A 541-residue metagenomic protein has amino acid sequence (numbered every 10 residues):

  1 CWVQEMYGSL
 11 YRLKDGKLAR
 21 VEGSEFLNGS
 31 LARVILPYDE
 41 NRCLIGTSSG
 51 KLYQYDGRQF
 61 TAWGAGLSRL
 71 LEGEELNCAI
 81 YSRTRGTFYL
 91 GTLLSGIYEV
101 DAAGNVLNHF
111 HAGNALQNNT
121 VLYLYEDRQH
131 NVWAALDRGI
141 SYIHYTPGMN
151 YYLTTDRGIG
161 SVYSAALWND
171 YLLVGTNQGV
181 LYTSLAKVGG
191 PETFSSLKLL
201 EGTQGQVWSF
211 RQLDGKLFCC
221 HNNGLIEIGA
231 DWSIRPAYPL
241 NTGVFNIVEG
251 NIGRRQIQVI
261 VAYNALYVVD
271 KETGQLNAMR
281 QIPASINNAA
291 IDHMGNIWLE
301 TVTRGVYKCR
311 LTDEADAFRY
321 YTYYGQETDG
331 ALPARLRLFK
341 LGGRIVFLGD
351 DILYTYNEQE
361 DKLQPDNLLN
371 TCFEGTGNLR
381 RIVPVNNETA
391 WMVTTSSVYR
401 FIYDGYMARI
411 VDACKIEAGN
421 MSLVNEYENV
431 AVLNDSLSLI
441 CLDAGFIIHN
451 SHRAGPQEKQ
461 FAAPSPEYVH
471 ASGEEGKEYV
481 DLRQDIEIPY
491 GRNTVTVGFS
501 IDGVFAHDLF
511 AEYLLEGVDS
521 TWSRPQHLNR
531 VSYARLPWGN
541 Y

Functional and structural regions predicted by a protein language model:
C1-V3, R42-I45, T87-L90, N131-W133 (+7 more regions): Conserved beta-propeller blade signature
M6-L10, S48-L52, L93-I97, R138-S141 (+8 more regions): Loop/turn residues immediately N-terminal
L13-K17, Y55-Q59, D101-N105, H144-G148 (+7 more regions): Short loop/turn segments that connect beta-strands within beta-propeller blades
A19-V21, T61-W63, L107-N108, Y151 (+3 more regions): A structural motif specific to WD40 beta-propellers
S24-S30, A65-N77, F110-Y125, L136-R138 (+11 more regions): Residue-level "micro-hotspots" composed of small/polar
S30, E40, A102, Y171 (+6 more regions): Coil residues (strongly favoring Ser/Thr
P37-E40, Y81-R85, E126-Q129, A166-N169 (+6 more regions): Residue-level detector of Asp-centered blade-edge/turn motifs that repeat once per structural unit in beta-propeller
T203-R211, G243-F245: Blade-loop segments of beta-propeller domains
